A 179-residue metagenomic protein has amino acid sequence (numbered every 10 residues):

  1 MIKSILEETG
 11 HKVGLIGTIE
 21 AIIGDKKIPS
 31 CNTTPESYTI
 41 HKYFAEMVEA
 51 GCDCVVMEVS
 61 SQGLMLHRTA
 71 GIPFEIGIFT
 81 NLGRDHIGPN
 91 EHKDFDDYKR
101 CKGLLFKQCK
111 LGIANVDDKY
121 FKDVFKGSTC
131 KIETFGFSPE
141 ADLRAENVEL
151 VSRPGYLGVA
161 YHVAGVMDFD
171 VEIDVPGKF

Functional and structural regions predicted by a protein language model:
M1-V116, Y120-K131, G165: Phosphate-binding loop of NTP-binding sites
E91-K99, K126-F179: Adenine nucleotide phosphate-binding catalytic loops in nucleotide-utilizing enzymes
